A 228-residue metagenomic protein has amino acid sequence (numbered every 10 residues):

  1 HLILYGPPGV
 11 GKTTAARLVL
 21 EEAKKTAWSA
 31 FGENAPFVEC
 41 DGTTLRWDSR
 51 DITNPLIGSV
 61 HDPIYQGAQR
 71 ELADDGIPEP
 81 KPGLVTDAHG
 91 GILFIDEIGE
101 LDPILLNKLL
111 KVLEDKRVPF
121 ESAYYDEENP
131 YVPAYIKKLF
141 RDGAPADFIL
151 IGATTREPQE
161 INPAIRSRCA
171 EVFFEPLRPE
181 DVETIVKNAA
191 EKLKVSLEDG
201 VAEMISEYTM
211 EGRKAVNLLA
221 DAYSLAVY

Functional and structural regions predicted by a protein language model:
L2-L45: Walker A/P-loop
P8-V10, E22, T43-W47, H61-D62 (+5 more regions): Conserved nucleotide-binding/hydrolysis micro-motifs of P-loop NTPases
D48-I57, P80-E114, P158-S167: Conserved AAA+/SF3 P-loop NTPase catalytic/coupling segment centered on the Walker-B
D51-I57, E160-K192, D199, E203: Conserved AAA+ ATPase core "coupling" helix
N54-P55, S59-I92, A134-R141: Conserved alpha-helical scaffold flanking the Walker A/P-loop in AAA+ ATPase domains
H61, Y65, I104-G143: Conserved catalytic/switch belt of AAA+ P-loop NTPases
F94-I95, F120-Y124, E128, F148-T154: Structural recognition of the conserved hydrophobic beta-strand(s) that form the central parallel beta-sheet of P-loop
T209-Y223: The conserved phosphate-sensing helix
